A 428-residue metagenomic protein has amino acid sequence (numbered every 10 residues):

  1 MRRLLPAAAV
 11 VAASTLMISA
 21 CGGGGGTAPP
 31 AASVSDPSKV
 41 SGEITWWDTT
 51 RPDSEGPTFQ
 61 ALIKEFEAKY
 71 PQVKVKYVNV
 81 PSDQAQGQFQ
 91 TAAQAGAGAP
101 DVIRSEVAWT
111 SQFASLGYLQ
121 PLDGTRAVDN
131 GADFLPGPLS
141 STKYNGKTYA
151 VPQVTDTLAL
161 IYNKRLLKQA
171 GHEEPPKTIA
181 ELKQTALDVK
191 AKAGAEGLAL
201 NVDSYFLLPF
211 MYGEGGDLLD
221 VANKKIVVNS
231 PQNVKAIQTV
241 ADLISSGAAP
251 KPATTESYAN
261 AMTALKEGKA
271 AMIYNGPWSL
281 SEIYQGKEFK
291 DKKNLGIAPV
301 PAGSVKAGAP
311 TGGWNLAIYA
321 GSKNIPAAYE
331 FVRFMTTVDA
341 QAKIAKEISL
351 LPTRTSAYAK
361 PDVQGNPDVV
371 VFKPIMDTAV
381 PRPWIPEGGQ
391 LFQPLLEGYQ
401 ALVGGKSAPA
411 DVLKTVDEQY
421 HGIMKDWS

Functional and structural regions predicted by a protein language model:
R2-I18, G22-S111, A302-V305, P326-A327 (+3 more regions): Conserved N-terminal structural module of periplasmic/extracytoplasmic solute-binding proteins
G24, V107-T157, E181-K183, A191 (+4 more regions): Hinge/lid segment of periplasmic solute-binding proteins
D36, D123-P136, G216-K235, Q285-K290 (+3 more regions): Short, solvent-exposed loop/beta-turn-alpha elements that line the ligand-binding surface or hinge of extracytoplasmic
K64, A68, A170, Q238 (+2 more regions): Extracytoplasmic/periplasmic substrate-recognition and gating elements
A99-I103, N130-L167, E196-L200, G296 (+3 more regions): A structural signal for short loop-to-beta-strand junctions that line the ligand-binding cleft of periplasmic/secreted
T110-Y118, P138-E174, N201-A222, P310-A317 (+1 more regions): Periplasmic solute-binding protein
G137-S140, L295-A298, A345-P394, A401 (+1 more regions): Long, aromatic- and glycine/proline-rich binding clefts that accommodate carbohydrate-like moieties
A186-L187, K225-A253: Glycine-centered hinge/linker elements that transmit conformational signals in sensory and ligand-binding systems
